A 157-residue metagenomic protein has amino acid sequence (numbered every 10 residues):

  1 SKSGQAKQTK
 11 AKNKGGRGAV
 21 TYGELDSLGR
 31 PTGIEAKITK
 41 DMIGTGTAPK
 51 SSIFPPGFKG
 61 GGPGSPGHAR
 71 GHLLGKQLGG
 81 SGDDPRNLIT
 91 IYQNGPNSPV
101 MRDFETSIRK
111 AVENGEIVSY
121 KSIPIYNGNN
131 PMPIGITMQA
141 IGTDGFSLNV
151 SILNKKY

Functional and structural regions predicted by a protein language model:
S1-G15: Long, low-complexity, intrinsically disordered regions
N13-Y157: Domain-level detector of nuclease and nuclease-like folds in predominantly extracellular/periplasmic contexts
